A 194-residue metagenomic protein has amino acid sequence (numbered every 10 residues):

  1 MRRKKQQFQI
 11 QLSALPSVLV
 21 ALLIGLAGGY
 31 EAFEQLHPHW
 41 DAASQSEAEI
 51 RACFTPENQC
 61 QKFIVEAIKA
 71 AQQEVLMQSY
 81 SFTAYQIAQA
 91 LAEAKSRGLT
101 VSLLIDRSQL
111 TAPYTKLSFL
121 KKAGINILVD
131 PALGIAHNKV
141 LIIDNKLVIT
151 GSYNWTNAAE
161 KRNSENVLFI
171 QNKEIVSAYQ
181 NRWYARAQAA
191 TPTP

Functional and structural regions predicted by a protein language model:
M1-S13: N-terminal Lys/Arg-rich, disordered targeting/topogenic segments
L15-E31: Hydrophobic membrane-insertion alpha-helices, especially the h-region of bacterial N-terminal signal peptides
A32-I50: Ser/Thr/Pro/Gly-rich low-complexity linker/stalk segments immediately outside membranes or between
T55-C60, A84: A general structural motif
I64-I125: Primarily the HKD phosphodiesterase
L76-Q78, S102-I105, L128-V129, L141 (+2 more regions): Structural recognition of the beta-strand scaffold that forms the well-ordered cores of secreted hydrolase catalytic
S81-Y85, R107-T111, L133-A136, L147-V148 (+2 more regions): Solvent-exposed loop/turn segments at secondary-structure junctions within structured extracellular/periplasmic domains
V148-P194: Signature of lipid phosphatidyltransferase scaffolds
